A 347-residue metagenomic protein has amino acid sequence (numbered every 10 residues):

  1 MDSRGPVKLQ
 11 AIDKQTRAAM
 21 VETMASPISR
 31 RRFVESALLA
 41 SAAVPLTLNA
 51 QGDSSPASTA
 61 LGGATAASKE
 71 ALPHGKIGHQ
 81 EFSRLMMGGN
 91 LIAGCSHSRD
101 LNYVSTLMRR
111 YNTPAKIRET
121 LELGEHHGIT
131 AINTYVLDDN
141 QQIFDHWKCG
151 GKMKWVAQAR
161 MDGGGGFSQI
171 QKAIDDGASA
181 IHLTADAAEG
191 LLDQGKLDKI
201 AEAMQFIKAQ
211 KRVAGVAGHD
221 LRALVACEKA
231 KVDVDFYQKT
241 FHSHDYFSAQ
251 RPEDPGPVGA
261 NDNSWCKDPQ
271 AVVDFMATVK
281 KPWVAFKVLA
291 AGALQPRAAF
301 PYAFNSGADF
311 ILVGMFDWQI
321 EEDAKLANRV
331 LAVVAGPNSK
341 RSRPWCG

Functional and structural regions predicted by a protein language model:
M1-I28: N-terminal secretory signal peptides
E22, S26-R32, A43-G63: N-terminal twin-arginine translocation
S36-L38, L46-A50, T59-N90, G94-C95 (+1 more regions): N-terminal amphipathic alpha-helix/helix-capping segment at the start of soluble metabolic enzymes
M87, A214, W283: Conserved, mostly hydrophobic/aromatic
L137-W147, G165-G166, E189-A203, P269-Q270 (+1 more regions): Active-site-adjacent beta->alpha loops and helix N-cap segments on the catalytic face of soluble alpha/beta enzymes
G151-K152, D175-A180, A230-Y237, K280-K281 (+1 more regions): Glycine-enriched alpha-helix->loop->beta-strand junction motifs that scaffold or abut catalytic
A217-P301, M315: Catalytic alpha/beta core domains of metabolic enzymes, predominantly
I320-R341: C-terminal helical cap(s) of enzyme catalytic domains, especially alpha/beta-barrels
